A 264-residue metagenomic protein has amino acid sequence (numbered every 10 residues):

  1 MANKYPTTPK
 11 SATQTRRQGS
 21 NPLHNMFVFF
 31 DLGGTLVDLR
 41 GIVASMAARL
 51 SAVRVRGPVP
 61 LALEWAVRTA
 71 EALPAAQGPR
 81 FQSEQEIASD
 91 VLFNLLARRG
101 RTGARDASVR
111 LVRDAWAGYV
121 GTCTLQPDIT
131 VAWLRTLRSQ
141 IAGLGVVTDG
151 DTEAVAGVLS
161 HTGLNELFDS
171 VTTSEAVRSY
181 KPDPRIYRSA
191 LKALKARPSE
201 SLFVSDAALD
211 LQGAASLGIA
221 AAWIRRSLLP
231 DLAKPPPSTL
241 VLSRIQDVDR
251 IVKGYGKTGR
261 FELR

Functional and structural regions predicted by a protein language model:
N3-Y5, P9-V28, A142, V147-R264: Asp-based, Mg2+/Mn2+-dependent phosphohydrolase catalytic module
G19-V67: Active-site neighborhood of HAD-like aspartate-dependent phosphohydrolases
V43-L50, W65-A70, A88-L92, L96 (+2 more regions): Hydrophobic alpha-helical core bundles mediating ligand binding, dimerization, or RNAP-core interactions
S45-R49, E64, D90-N94, A132 (+4 more regions): Alpha-helical elements of Rossmann-like donor-binding domains used by nucleotide-donor carbohydrate transfer enzymes
A52-P58, R98-R105, G163-L167, K195-A196: Short helix-capping segments at alpha-helix termini
V59, E71-A115: A metal-dependent, Asp-based hydrolase signature
Q85-E86, A104-V146, A156, P184: Short, acidic loop-to-helix structural element flanking the phosphoryl-transfer center in phosphate-processing enzymes
